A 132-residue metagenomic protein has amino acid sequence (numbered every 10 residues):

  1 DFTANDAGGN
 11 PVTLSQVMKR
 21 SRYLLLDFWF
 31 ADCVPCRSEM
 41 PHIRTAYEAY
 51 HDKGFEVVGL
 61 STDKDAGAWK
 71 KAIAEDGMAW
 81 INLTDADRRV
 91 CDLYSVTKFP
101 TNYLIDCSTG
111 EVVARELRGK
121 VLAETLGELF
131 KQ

Functional and structural regions predicted by a protein language model:
T3-L24: A short beta-strand-turn-helix
R20-Y23, D52-E56, G77-W80, S108: Loop/turn elements at helix/coil->beta-strand transitions in domains of secreted/extracellular proteins
R22, F28-T45: Conserved redox-active cysteine motifs that mediate thiol-disulfide chemistry, especially di-cysteine Cys-X(1-2)-Cys
L25-L26, V57, N102: Hydrophobic beta-strand anchors of alpha/beta hydrolase catalytic cores
R37-D76, A86-L93, E124: Structural microenvironment flanking redox-active thiols in thiol-disulfide oxidoreductases
D76-M78, D85-K131: Thiol/disulfide oxidoreductase modules built on the thioredoxin-like
